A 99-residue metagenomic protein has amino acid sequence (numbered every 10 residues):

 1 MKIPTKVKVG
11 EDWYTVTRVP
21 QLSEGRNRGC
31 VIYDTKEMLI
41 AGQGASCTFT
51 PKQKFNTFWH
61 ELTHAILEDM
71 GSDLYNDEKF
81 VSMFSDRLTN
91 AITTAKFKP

Functional and structural regions predicted by a protein language model:
M1-K8, T15-L39, C47-T48: Catalytic zinc-binding patch centered on the HExxH motif and its immediate surroundings that defines zinc-dependent
P4, E11-T15, W59, S82 (+1 more regions): A broadly tuned "polar low-complexity/structure-edge" signature
G25-N27, V31-D34, T57, T94 (+1 more regions): Generic alpha-helical propensity signal that fires on short helical segments and nearby coil/disordered stretches
C30-V31, E37-L39, E61-H64, K79-V81: Short, surface-exposed linear patches
D34-T57, S72: Short pre-active-site segment immediately N-terminal to the catalytic Zn-binding motif
N56-E68: Active-site recognition of the HExxH zinc-binding catalytic motif
M70-P99: Post-HExxH zinc-binding segment in Zn-dependent metallohydrolases
